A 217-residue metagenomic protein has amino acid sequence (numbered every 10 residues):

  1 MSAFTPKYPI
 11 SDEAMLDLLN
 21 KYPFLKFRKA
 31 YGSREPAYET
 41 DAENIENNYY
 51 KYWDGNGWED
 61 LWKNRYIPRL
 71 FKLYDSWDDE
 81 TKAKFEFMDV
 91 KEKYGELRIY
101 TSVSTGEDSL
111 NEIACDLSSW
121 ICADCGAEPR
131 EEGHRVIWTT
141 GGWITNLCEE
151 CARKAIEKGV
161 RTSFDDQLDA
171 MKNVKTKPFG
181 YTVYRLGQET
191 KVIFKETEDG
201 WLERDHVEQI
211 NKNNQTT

Functional and structural regions predicted by a protein language model:
M1-D108, F179-G187: Long, charged N-terminal interaction/targeting segments
T81-A83, T105-I113, R135-T139, L147: Catalytic phosphate/metal-binding cores of nucleic-acid and nucleotide-processing enzymes, i.e., regions that mediate
Y94-E96, V174-R204: Acidic, low-complexity, intrinsically disordered interaction modules
L117-I121, G141-I144: Short metal-coordination and nucleic-acid-contact micro-motifs, chiefly zinc-binding Cys/His arrays
C122-C125, C148: Short cysteine-rich clusters marking metal-coordination/redox-active sites
P129-H134, I156: Short functional micro-motifs and their immediate structural scaffolds
G141-K154: Cysteine-rich micro-motifs
A152-F164: Short metal-binding segments enriched for Cys and/or His
